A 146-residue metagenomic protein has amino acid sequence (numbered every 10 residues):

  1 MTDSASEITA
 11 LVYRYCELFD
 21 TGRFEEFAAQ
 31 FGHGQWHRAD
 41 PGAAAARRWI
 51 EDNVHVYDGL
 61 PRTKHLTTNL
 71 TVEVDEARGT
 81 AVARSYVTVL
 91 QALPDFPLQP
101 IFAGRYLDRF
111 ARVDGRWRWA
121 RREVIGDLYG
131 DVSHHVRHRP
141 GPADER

Functional and structural regions predicted by a protein language model:
M1-Q30: Short, low-complexity N-terminal intrinsically disordered segments enriched in polar/charged residues
M1-T2, F19, V54-D58, A92-D95: Short secondary-structure boundary micro-motifs
F24-T88: A solvent-exposed, acidic/Ser-Thr-rich amphipathic alpha-helical stretch
G59-R146: A beta-strand edge to alpha-helix "cap/lid" segment located at domain peripheries
